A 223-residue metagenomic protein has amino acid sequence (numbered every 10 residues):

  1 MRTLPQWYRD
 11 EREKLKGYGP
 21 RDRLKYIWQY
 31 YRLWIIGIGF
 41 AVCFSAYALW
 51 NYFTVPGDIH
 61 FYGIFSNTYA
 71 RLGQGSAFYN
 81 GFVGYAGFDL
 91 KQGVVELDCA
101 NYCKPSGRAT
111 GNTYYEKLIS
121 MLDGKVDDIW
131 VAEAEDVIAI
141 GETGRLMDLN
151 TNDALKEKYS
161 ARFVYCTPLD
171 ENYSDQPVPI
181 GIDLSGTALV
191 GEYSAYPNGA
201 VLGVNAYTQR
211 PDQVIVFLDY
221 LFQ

Functional and structural regions predicted by a protein language model:
R9-R21: Short, membrane-interfacial amphipathic segments enriched in basic
Y30-Y52: Hydrophobic membrane-insertion alpha-helices, especially the h-region of bacterial N-terminal signal peptides
V55-T68: Alpha-helical transmembrane signal-anchor/signal-peptide segments
T68-R71, E135-A139, T208-Q209: Solvent-exposed loop/turn segments at secondary-structure junctions within structured extracellular/periplasmic domains
A70-E135: Extracytoplasmic/periplasmic/luminal assembly and interaction segments in envelope/secretory/respiratory proteins
G111-S174: Extracytoplasmic "Venus flytrap"/periplasmic binding protein-like
A195-R210: A bilobed periplasmic-binding-protein/Venus flytrap-type ligand-binding module shared by bacterial periplasmic
Q209-Y220: Short amphipathic alpha-helical coupling segments at ligand-binding clamshell hinges and other catalytic/signaling
